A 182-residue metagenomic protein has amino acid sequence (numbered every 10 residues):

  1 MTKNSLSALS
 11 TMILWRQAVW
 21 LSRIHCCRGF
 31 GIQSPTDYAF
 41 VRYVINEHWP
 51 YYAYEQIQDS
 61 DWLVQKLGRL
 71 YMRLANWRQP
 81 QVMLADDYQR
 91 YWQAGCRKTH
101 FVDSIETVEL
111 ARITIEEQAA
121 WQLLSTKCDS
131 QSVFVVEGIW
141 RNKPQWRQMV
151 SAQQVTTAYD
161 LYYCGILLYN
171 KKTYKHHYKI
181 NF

Functional and structural regions predicted by a protein language model:
M1-D129, W140-F182: A short alpha-helical cap/connector motif
S132: Glycine-centered, small-residue-biased loops immediately flanking beta-strands in adenine/cofactor-binding cores
V135-E137: Short beta-strand/loop segment that forms part of the nucleotide-sugar
